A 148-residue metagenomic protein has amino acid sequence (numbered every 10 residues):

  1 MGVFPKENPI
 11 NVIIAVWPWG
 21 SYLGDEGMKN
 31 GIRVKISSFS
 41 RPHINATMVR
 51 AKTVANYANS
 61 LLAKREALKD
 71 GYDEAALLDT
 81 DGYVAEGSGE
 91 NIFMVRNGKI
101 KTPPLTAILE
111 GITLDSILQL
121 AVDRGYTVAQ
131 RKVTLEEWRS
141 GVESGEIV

Functional and structural regions predicted by a protein language model:
G2-V148: Helix-start/capping segments and mature chain N-termini
